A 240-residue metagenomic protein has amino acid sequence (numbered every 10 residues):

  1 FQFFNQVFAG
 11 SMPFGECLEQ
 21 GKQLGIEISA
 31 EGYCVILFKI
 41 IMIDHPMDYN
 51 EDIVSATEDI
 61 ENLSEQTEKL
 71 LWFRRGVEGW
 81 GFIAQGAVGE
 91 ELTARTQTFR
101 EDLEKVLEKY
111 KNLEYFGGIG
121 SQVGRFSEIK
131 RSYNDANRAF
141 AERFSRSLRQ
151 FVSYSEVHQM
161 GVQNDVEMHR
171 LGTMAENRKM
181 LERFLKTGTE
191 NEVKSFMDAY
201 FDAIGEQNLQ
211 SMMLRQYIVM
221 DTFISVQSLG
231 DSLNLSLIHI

Functional and structural regions predicted by a protein language model:
Q2-F4, A9-V35, K39-I238: Cytosolic nucleotide-utilizing catalytic cores of signal-transduction proteins
